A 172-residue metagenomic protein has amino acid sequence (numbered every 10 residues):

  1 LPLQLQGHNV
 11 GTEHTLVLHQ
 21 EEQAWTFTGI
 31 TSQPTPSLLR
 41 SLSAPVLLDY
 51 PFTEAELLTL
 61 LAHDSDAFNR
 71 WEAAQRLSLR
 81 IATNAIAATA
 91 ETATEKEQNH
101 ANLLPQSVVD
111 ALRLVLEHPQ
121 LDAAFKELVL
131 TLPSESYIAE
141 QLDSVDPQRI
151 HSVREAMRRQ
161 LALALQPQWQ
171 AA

Functional and structural regions predicted by a protein language model:
L1-G11: Polar, glycine-rich mid-to-C-terminal structural blocks that act as macromolecule-binding/assembly scaffolds
T12-I30: Exposed aromatic-hydrophobic patches
T28-A172: Long, ordered, helix-rich scaffold segments
